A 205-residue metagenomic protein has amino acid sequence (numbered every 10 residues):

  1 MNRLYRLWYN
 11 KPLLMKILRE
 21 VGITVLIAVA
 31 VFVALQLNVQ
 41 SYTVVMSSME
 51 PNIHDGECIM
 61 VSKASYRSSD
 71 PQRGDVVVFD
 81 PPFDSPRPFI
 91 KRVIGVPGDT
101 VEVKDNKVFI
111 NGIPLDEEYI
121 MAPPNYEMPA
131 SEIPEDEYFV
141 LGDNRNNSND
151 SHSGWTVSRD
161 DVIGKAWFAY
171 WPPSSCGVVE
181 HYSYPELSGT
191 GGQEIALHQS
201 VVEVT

Functional and structural regions predicted by a protein language model:
M1-P88, V157-T205: Protein maturation boundaries and topogenic segments
T43, E102, E132, T156: Short aromatic/basic micro-patch
M49, I94, E117-N125: A short, sequence-level motif marking secondary-structure junctions
P88-R92, V96-I113: Mid-length scaffold segments of soluble, non-membrane domains
M121-D136: Acidic loop->beta-strand submotif enriched in PP2C/PPM serine/threonine phosphatases
G142: Phosphate/adenylate-binding glycine loop and adjacent helical scaffold
N146-S153: Active-site loop architecture of trypsin-fold serine endopeptidases
